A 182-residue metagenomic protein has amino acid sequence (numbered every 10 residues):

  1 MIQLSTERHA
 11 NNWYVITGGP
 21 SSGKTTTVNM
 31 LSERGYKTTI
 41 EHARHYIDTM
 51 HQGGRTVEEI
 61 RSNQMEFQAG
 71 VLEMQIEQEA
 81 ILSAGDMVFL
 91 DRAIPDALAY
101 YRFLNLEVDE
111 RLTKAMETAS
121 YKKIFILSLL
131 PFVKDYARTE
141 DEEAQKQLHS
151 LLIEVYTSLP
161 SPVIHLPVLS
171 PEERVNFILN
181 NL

Functional and structural regions predicted by a protein language model:
M1-N12: Extreme N-terminal, non-catalytic leader segments that precede Walker-type/kinase nucleotide-binding cores
I16: Hydrophobic anchor at the beta1->P-loop junction of P-loop NTPases
G19, L31: P-loop (Walker A) phosphate-binding loop of NTP-binding proteins
G23: Conserved glycine(s) of the Walker
T27-V28: Post-Walker A alpha-helix
S32-M74: Conserved substrate/cofactor phosphate-moiety recognition/catalytic segment in nucleotide-dependent phosphotransferases
Q68-A119: Glycine-rich phosphate-binding loop used to anchor ATP phosphates in small-molecule kinases, encompassing both
N105-E172: A glycine- and Lys/Arg-enriched "phosphate-lid" helix/loop adjacent to the NTP-binding pocket of small-molecule kinases
